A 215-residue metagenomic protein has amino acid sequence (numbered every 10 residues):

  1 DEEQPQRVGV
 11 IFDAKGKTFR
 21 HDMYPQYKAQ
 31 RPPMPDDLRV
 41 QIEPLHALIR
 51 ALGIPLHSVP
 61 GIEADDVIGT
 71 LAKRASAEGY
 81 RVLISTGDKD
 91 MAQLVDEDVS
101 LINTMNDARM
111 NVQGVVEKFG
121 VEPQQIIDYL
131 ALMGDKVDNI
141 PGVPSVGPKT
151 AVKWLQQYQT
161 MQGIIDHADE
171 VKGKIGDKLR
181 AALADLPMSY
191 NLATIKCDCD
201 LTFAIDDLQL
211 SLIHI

Functional and structural regions predicted by a protein language model:
D1-S85, K89-N111, D185-S211: Noncatalytic, basic helical substrate-engagement surface that gates or grips nucleic-acid strands
Q4-G9, L52-I54, A77, D96-S100 (+1 more regions): Non-catalytic nucleic-acid-binding/docking modules located in mid-to-C-terminal regions of nucleic-acid enzymes
